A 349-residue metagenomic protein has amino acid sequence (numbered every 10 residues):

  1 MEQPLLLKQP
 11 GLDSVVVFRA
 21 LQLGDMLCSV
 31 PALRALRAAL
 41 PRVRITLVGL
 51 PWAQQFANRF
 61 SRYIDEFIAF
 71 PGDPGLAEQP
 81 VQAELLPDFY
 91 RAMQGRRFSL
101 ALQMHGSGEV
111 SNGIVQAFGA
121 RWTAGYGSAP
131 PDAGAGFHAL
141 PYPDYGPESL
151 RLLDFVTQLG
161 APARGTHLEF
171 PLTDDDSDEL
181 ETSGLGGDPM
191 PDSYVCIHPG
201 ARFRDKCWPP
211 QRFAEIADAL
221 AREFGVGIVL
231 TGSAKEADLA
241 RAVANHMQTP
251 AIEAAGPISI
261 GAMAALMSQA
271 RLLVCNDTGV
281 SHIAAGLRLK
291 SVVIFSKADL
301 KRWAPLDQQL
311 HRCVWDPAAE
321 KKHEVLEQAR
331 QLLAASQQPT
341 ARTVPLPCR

Functional and structural regions predicted by a protein language model:
M1-R349: Catalytic machinery of carbohydrate-active enzymes, primarily nucleotide-sugar-dependent glycosyltransferases
